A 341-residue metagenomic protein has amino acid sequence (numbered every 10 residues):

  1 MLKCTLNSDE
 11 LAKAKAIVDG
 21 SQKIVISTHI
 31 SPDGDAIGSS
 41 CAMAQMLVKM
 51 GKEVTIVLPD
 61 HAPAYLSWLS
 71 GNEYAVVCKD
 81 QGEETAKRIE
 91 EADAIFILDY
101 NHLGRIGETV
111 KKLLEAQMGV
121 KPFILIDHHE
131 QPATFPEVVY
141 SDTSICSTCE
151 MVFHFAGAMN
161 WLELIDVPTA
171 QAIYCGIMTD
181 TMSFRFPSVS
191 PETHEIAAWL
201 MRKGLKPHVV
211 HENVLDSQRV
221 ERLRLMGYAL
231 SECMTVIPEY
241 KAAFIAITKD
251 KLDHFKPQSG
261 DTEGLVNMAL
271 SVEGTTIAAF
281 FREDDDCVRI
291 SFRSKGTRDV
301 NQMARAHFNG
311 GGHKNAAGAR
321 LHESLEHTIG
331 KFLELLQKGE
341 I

Functional and structural regions predicted by a protein language model:
L2-I30, G38-S70, Y74, E83-A92 (+3 more regions): Hydrophobic helix-and-loop "lid/oligomerization" segment in the mid-to-C-terminal part of catalytic domains
G34-S40, L103-E108: Short glycine/serine/threonine-rich phosphate/pyrophosphate-binding segments that cradle anionic phosphate groups
M50-E53, M118-P122: A short helix->loop->beta-strand "cap" motif at the edges of active sites that frequently abuts
T55-V57, F96, P122-I126, V138-S141 (+2 more regions): Hydrophobic/aromatic beta-strand patches that form the interior of the parallel beta-sheet core in alpha/beta enzyme
Y74-E83, Y140-S144: Short acidic-hydrophobic, aromatic-tinged amphipathic segments that line or gate anion-handling sites
Q81, A94-V110, I124, Q131: Glycine-rich phosphate-binding loops that contact phosphosugars or nucleotide phosphates
I89, T109-V120: Short, conserved loop/helix-junction motifs that constitute active-site signature segments in enzyme catalytic cores
K121, I126-I196: Short alpha-helices
